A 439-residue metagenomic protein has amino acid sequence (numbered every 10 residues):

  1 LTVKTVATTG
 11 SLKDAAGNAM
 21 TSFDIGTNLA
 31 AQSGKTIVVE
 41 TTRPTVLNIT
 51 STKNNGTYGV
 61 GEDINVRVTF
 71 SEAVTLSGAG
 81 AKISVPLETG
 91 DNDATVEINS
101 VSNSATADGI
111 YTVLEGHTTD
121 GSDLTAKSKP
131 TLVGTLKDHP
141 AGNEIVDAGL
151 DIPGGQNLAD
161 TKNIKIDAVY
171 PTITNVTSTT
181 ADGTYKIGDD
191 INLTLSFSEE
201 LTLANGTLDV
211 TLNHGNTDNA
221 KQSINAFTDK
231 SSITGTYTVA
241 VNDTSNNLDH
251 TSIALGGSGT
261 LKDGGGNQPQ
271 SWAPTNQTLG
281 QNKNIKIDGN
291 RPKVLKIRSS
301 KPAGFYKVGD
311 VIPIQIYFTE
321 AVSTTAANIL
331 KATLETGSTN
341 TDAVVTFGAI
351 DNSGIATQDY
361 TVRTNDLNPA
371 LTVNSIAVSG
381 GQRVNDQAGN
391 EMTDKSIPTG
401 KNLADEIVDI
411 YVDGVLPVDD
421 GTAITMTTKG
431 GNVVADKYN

Functional and structural regions predicted by a protein language model:
L1-N439: Non-catalytic beta-sheet/beta-sandwich ligand-binding modules that flank or precede catalytic cores
